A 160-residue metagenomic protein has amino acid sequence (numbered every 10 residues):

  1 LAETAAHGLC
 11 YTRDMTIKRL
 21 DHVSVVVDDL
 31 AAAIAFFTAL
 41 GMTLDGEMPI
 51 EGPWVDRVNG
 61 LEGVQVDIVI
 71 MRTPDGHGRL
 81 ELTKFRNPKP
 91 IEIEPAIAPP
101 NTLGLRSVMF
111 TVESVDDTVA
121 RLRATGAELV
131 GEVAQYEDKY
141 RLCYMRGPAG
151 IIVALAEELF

Functional and structural regions predicted by a protein language model:
L1-D14: N-terminal amphipathic/basic-hydrophobic helices that include classical n-h-c signal peptides and signal-anchor
Y11-I34, L40-G46, G104-F110, A156-F160: N-terminal beta-strand motif that seeds the catalytic metal site of vicinal oxygen chelate
V26-H77, D117, A124, C143-R146: Core segments of cupin and vicinal oxygen chelate
T43-P53, G131-Y136, E157-F160: Conserved catalytic-core motifs of GNAT/GCN5-like acyltransferases
G52-R57, K89-P95: A short, acidic/glycine-rich surface segment
R79-L82: Helix-adjacent hinge/juxtasegments
D138-Y140: Short, small/polar residue-rich loop motifs at catalytic or cofactor-binding pockets
